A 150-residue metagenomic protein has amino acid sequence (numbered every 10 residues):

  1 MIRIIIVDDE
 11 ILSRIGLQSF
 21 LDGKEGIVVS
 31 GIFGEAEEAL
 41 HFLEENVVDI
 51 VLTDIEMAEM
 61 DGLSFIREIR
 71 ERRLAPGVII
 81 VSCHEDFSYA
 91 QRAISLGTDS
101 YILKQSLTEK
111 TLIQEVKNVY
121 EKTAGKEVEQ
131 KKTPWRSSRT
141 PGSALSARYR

Functional and structural regions predicted by a protein language model:
I4-I5, N46-L52: Active-site beta3 strand of CheY-like receiver
D8, D54, S82: Active-site residues of response regulator receiver
I11-G31: Two-component/phosphorelay signaling modules centered on CheY-like receiver
I32-H41, G62: Helix N-cap/capping motif at the beta->alpha junctions
H41, L63-L74: Short amphipathic alpha-helix used as the core "switch/output" element in two-component signaling
V48, G62, L74, I94-D99: As written
M57: Receiver (REC) domain active-site loop signature in two-component systems and cognate sites in sensor histidine kinases
Q91-I94, T98-R150: Interdomain helical linkers/hinges and coiled-coil/dimerization scaffolds that transmit conformational signals
